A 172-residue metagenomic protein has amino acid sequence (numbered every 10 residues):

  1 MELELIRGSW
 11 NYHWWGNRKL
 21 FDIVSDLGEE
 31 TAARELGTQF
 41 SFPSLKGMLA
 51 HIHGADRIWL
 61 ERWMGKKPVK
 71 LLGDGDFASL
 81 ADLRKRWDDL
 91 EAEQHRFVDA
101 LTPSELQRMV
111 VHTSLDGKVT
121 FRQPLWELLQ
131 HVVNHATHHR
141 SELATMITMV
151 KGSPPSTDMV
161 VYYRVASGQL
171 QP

Functional and structural regions predicted by a protein language model:
L3, R7-G73, L115-P172: Short, contiguous alpha-helical
K66-L106: Helix-adjacent hinge/juxtasegments
P103-K118: Carboxylate-rich helix-loop segments that flank metal/cofactor sites and access channels in metalloenzymes
